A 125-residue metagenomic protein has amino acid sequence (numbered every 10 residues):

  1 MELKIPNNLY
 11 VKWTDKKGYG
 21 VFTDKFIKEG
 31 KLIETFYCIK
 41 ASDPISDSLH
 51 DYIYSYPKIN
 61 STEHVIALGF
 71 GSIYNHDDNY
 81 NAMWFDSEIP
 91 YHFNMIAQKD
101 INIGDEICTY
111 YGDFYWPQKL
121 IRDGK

Functional and structural regions predicted by a protein language model:
M1-K125: Conserved catalytic SET/PR domain of SAM-dependent protein methyltransferases, capturing the structural core that binds
